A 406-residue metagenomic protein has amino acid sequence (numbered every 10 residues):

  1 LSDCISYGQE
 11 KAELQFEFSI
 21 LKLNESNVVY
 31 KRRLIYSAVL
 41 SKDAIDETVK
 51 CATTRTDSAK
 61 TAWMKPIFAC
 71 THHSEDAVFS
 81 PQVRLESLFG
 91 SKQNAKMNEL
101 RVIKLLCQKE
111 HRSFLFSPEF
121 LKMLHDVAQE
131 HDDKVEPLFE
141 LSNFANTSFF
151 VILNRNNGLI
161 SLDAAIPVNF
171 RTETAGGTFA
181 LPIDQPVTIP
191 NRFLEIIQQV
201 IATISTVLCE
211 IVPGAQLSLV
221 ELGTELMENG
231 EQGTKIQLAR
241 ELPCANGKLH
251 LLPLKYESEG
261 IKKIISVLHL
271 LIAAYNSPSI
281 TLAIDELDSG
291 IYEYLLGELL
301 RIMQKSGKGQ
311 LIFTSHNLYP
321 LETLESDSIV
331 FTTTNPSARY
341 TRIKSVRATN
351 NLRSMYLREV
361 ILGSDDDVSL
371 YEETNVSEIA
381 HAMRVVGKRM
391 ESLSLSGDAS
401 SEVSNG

Functional and structural regions predicted by a protein language model:
L1, V200, K235-A380: Switch/communication elements of ASCE P-loop NTPase nucleotide-binding domains
L1-S41: Conserved P-loop NTP-binding catalytic core
I5-E10, L40, L222-T234, N335-P336: Short, ordered beta-strand-loop transition motifs
L14, D46-R55, C70, T234-A245 (+1 more regions): Short polybasic amphipathic segments
F18-K22, A38-K42, G223, L242-C244 (+1 more regions): Short, flexible loop/turn elements at secondary-structure junctions
K22-Y30, I45, M227-G233, A245-L249 (+1 more regions): Short, solvent-exposed loop/turn segments that connect beta-strands within catalytic domains and beta-strand-rich
V29-E210: Electropositive, glycine-dotted interaction segments that contact anionic polymers or phosphate-rich ligands
E173-Y256, E372, S377-G406: Extended helical coiled-coil dimerization/tether regions that scaffold and oligomerize large DNA-maintenance assemblies
